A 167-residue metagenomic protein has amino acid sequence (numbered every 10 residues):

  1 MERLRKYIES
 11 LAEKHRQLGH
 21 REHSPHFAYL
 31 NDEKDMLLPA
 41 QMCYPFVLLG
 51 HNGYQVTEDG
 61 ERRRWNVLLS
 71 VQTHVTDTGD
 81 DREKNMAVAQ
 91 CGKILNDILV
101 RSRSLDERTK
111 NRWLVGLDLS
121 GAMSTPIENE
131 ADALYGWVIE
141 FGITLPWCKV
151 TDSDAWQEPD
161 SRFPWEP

Functional and structural regions predicted by a protein language model:
M1, R16, H20, A40-V47 (+1 more regions): Acidic-leaning, charged glycine-interspersed low-complexity segments
M1-G60, S153-P167: Small/polar-rich, solvent-exposed N-terminal microdomains that initiate assembly or binding
E2-E9, G60-R64, Q72-V100: Extracellular/virion structural assembly segments
G50, L69-V71, A89-I94, S161-E166: Short, surface-exposed linear patches
E61-D77, D132-W147: Oligomerization/assembly interface segments of phage tail-like spikes and tubes
W65, A87-A89, A155-S161: Generic alpha-helical propensity signal that fires on short helical segments and nearby coil/disordered stretches
